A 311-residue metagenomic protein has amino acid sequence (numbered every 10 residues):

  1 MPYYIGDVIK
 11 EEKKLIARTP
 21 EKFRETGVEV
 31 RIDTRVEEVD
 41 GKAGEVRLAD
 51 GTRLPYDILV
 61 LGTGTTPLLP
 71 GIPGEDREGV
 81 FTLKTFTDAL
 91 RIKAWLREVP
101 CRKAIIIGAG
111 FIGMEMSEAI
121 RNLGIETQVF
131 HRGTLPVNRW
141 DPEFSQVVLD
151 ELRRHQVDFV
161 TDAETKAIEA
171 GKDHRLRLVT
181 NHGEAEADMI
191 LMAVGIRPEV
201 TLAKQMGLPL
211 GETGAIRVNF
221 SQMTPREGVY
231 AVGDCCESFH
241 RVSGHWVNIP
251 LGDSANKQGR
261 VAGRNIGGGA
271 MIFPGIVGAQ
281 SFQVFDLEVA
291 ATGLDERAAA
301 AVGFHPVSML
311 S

Functional and structural regions predicted by a protein language model:
M1-V28, L69, D88, F239 (+1 more regions): Glycine-rich flavin
V8-I9, L15-I16, K103, F111-E169 (+2 more regions): Rossmann-like dinucleotide-binding cores of NAD(P)H-dependent redox enzymes
K22-G74: A conserved beta-strand/loop capping segment in the N-terminal third of enzymes that catalyze redox or closely related
V30-R47, L54, N122-F220: A Rossmann-like FAD-binding core segment of flavoenzymes
L48, L61-T63, I106, M192 (+2 more regions): Redox-cofactor binding/interface segments in oxidoreductases and associated redox assembly factors
D76-P100, H174-R177, E184-R264: FAD-site-proximal beta/loop scaffold in flavoenzymes
K84-T85, I107-G110: Glycine-rich Rossmann-fold phosphate-binding loop(s) that bind the pyrophosphate of adenine dinucleotide cofactors
A291-S311: Structured beta-strand/loop patches that form or line metal/cofactor-binding pockets in enzymes
